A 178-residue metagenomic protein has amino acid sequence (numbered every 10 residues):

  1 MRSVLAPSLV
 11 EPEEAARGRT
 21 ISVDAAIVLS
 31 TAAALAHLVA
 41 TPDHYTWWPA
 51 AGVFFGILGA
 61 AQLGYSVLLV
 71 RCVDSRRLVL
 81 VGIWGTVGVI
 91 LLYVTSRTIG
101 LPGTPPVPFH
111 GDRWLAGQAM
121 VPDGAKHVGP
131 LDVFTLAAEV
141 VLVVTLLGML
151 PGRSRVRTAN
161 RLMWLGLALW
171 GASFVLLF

Functional and structural regions predicted by a protein language model:
R2-F178: Membrane-interface extramembranous regions
